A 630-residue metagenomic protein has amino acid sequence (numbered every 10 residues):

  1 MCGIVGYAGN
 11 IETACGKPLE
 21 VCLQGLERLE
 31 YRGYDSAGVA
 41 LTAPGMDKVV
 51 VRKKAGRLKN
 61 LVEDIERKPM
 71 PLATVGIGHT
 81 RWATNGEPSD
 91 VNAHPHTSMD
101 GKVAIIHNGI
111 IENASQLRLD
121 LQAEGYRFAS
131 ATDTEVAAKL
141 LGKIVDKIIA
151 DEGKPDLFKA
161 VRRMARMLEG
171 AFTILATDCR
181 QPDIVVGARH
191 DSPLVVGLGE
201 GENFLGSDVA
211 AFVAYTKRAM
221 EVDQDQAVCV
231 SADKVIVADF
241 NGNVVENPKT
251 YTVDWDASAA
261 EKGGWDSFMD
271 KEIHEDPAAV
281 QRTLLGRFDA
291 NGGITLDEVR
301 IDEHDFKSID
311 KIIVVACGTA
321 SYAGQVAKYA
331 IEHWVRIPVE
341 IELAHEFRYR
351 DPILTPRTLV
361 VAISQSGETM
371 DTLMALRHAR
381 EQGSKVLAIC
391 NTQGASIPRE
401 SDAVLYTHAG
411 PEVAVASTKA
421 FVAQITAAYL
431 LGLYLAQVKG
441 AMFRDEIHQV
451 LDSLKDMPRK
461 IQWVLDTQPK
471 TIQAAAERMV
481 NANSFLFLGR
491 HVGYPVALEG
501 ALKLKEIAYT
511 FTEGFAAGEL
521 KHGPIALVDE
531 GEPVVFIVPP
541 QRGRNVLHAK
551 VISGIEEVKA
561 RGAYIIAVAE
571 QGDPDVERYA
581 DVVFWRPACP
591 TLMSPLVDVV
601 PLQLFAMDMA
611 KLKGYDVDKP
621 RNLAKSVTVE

Functional and structural regions predicted by a protein language model:
M1-S267, E275-D310, Y349, R444 (+3 more regions): Conserved short alpha-helical segments that host acidic/polar catalytic motifs at enzyme active sites
R180-Q181, H190-L194, E200-G201, A219-E630: A SIS-like phosphosugar-recognition module
